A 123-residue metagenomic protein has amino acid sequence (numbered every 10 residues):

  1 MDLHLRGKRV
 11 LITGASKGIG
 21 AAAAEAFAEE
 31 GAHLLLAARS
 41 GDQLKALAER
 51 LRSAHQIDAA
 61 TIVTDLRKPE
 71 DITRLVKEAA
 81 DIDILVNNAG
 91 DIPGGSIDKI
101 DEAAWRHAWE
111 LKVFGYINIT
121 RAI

Functional and structural regions predicted by a protein language model:
M1-R9: Flexible N-terminal pre-Rossmann segment of NAD(P)-dependent oxidoreductases
R9, S16-K17: Conserved glycine-rich cofactor-binding loop
E30-L47: Conserved glycine-rich Rossmann-like NAD(P)H-binding loop of the short-chain dehydrogenase/reductase
G41-D42, I62-R74, E102: The beta1-alpha1 cofactor-binding region of Rossmann-like NAD(H)/NADP(H)-dependent oxidoreductases
A89-P93: Conserved NAD(P)H cofactor-binding loop of Rossmann-fold oxidoreductase domains
S96-I97, A104-W109: Substrate-binding pocket helix/loop in short-chain dehydrogenase/reductase
T120-R121: A short, exposed helix-loop element centered on a Lys and neighboring polar residues
